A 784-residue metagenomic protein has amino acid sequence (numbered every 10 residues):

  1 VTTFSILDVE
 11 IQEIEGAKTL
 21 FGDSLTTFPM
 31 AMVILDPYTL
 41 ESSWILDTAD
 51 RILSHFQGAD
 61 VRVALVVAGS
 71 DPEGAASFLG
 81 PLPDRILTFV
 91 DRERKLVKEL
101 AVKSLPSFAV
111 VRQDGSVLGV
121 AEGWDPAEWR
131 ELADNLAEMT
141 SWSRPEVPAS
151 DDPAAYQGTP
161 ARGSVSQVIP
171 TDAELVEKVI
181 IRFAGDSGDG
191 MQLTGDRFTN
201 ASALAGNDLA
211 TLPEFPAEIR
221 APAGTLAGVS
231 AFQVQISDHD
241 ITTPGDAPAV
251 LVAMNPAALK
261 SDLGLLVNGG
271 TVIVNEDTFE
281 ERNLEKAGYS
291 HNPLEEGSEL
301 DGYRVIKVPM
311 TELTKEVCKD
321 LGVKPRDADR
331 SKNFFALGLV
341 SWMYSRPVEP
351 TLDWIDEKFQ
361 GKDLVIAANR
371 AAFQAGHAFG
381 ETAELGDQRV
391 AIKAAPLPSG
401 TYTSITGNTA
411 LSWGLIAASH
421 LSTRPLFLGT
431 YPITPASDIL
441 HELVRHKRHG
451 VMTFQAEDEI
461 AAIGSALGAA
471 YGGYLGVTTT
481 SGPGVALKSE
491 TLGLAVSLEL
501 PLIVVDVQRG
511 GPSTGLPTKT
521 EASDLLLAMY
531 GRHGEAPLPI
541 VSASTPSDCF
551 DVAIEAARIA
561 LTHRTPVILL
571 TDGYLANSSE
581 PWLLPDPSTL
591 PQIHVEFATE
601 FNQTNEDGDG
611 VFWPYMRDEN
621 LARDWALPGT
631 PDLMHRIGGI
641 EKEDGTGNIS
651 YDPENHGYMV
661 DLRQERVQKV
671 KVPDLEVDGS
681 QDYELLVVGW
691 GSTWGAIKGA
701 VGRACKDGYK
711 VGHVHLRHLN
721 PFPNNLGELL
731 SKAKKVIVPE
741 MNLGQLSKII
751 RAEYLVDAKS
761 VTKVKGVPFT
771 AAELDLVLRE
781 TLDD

Functional and structural regions predicted by a protein language model:
V1-P29, W44, S54, G58-V67 (+3 more regions): Non-globular targeting/processing and membrane-anchoring segments
I34-T48: Conserved redox-active cysteine motifs that mediate thiol-disulfide chemistry, especially di-cysteine Cys-X(1-2)-Cys
L79-L105, A109, A556: Short, internal strand/loop/helix patches that form the active-site neighborhood or redox-interaction surface
P106-E122: A short, hydrophobic beta-strand/beta-hairpin element that forms part of a small beta-sheet core
I169-S422: Active-site cofactor/cluster-binding pocket
K178-V267, W413, A418, L426-F427 (+3 more regions): Thiamine diphosphate
G245, L251, L300-Y303, K307-T314 (+4 more regions): Conserved thiamine diphosphate
L397, S404-G414, S422, V552 (+1 more regions): Flexible, low-complexity linker and terminal segments
